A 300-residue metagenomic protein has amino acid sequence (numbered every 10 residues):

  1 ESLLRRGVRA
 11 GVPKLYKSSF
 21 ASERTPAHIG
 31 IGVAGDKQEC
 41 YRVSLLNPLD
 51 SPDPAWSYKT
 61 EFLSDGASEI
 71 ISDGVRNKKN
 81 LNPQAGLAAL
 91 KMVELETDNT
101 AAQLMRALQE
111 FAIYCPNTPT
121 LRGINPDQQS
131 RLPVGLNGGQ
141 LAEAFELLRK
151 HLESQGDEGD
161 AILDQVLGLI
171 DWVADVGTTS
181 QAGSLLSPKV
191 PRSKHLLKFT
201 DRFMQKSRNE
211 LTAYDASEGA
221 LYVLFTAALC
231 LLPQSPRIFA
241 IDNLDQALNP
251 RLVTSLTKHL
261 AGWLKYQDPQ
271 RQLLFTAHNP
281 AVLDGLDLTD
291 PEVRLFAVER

Functional and structural regions predicted by a protein language model:
E1-S2, S193-R300: Switch/communication elements of ASCE P-loop NTPase nucleotide-binding domains
E1-S51: Conserved P-loop NTP-binding catalytic core
E23-T25, K189-H195: A short, glycine/Asx- and small/polar-enriched loop/turn that sits immediately N-terminal to a beta-strand
T25-A27, Q109, P291-R294: Short glycine-/polar-rich loops that comprise or flank the Walker A/P-loop and associated switch/sensor motifs
A27-H28, L95-N99, A281: Short alpha-helical segments and helix-capping/turn motifs at coil-helix boundaries
I29-I31, D53-S64, S68-E69, H195-R202 (+1 more regions): Short polybasic amphipathic segments
G35-T178: Electropositive, glycine-dotted interaction segments that contact anionic polymers or phosphate-rich ligands
A174-R192: Long, charged, glycine-rich C-terminal linkers/tails
